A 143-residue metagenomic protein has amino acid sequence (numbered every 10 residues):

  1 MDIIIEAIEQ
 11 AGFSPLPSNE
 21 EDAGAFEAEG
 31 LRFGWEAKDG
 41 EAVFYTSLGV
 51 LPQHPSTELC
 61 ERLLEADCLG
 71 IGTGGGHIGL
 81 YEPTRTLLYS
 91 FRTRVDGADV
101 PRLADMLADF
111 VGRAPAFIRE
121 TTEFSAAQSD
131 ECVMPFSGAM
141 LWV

Functional and structural regions predicted by a protein language model:
M1, S56-T57, L103: Generic alpha-helical secondary structure
M1-G34, I71-T73, G79-E82: Charge-rich, low-complexity N-terminal segments
G24, A42, R85-L87: Hydrophobic residues embedded in beta-strands of well-ordered beta-sheets
W35-V50: A short acidic-to-branched-hydrophobic micro-motif
V43-F44, P52-H54, D96-D99: A short local loop/turn or secondary-structure capping micro-motif enriched for an aromatic residue
S47-R92: Short, internal acidic amphipathic alpha-helical interface segments that mediate docking to partner proteins
R62-L63, I71, T93-A126: Ampiphathic alpha-helical segments that act as solvent-exposed interaction surfaces
T122-V143: Short, highly charged C-terminal tails/helix-capping segments
